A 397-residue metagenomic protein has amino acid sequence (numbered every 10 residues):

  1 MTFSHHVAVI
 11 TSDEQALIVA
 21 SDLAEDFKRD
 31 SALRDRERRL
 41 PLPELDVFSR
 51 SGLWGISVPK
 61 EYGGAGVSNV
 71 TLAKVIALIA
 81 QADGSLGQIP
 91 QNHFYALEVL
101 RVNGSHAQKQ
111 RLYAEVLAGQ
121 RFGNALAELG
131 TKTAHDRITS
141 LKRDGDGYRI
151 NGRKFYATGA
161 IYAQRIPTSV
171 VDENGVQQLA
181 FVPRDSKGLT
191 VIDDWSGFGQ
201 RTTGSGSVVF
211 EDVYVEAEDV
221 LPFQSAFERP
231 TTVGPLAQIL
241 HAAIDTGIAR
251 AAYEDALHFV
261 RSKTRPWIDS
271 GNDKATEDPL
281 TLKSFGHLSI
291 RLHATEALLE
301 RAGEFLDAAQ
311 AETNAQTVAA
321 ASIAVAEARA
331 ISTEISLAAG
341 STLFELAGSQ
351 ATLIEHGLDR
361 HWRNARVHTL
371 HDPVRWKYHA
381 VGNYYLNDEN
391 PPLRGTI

Functional and structural regions predicted by a protein language model:
M1-I18, D22, G395-I397: Basic/polar N-terminal segments that are highly enriched at the extreme N-terminus, encompassing both cleavable
K28, A32-D35, H293-E327, F344-S349: C-terminal helix-coil-helix/basic helical segment that borders enzyme active sites and/or dimer interfaces and provides
L42-S49, I56-R153, T158: Glycine-rich flavin
F155-A160, A237-L240, H368-H371: Glycine-rich phosphate/pyrophosphate-binding beta-alpha loops
Y156-V191: A short core secondary-structure module
G197-H293: Glycine-rich beta->alpha junctions and the first turn(s) of the following alpha-helix
G247-R250, G286, I290-H293, A326 (+2 more regions): Generic structural signal for well-ordered, non-transmembrane alpha-helical segments in soluble/cytosolic regions
A347-I397: Glycine-rich phosphate/cofactor-binding loops in nucleotide/flavin-utilizing enzymes
